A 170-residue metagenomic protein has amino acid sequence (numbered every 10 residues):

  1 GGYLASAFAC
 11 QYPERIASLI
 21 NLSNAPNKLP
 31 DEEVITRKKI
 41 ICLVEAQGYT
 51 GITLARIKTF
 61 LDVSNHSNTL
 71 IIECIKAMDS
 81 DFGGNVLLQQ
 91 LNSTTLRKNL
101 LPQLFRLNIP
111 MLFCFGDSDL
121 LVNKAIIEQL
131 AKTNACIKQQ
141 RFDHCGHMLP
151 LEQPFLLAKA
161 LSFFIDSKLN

Functional and structural regions predicted by a protein language model:
G1, A5: Gly/Ala-rich beta-loop-alpha elbow adjacent to hydrolase catalytic centers
S6-L54: Flexible "cap/lid" loop of the alpha/beta hydrolase fold
L29-E32, Q47-R106: Conserved alpha/beta-hydrolase catalytic His-Asp/Glu region
V44, D79, D119, G146-L149: Glycosyltransferase donor-binding loop in the core domain
L107, F113-F115, D119: Short beta-strand/loop motif that positions the catalytic acidic residue of the alpha/beta-hydrolase fold
L120-I126: Conserved alpha/beta-hydrolase "acid-adjacent" motif
E128-I137: Active-site-adjacent alpha-helix of alpha/beta-hydrolase-fold enzymes
I137-N170: Catalytic active-site module of serine/aspartate enzymes centered on a nucleophile-bearing elbow/loop
